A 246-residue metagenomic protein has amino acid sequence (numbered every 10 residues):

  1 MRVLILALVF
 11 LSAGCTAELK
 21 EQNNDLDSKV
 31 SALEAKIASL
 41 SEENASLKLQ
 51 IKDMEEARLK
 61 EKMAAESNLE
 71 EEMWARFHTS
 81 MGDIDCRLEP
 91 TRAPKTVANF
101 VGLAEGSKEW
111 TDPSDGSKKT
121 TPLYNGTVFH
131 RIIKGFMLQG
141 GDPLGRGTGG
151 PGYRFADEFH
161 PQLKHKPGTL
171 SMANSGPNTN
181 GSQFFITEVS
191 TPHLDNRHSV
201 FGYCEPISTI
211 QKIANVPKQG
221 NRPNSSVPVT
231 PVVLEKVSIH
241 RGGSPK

Functional and structural regions predicted by a protein language model:
M1-R2, A17: Universal eukaryotic N-terminal targeting presequences
V3-S12: Sec-dependent N-terminal signal peptides
C15-K246: Cyclophilin-like peptidyl-prolyl cis-trans isomerases
